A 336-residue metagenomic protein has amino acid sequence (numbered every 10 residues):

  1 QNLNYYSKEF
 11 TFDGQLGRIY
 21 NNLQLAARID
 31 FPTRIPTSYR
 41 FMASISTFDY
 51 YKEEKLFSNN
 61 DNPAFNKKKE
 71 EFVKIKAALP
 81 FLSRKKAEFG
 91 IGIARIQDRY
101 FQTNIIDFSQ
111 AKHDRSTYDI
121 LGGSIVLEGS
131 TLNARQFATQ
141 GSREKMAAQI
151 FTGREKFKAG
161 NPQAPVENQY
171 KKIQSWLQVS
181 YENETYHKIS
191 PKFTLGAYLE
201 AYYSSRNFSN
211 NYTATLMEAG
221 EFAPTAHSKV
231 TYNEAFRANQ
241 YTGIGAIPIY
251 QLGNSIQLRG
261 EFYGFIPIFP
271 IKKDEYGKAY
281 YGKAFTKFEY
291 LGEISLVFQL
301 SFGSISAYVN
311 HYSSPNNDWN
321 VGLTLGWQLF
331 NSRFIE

Functional and structural regions predicted by a protein language model:
Q1-Q136, E218-A226, E234-T242, Y250-L252 (+3 more regions): Gram-negative/organellar outer-membrane beta-barrel architecture
I120-P270, K278, F334: C-terminal outer-membrane beta-barrel translocator/porin domains of Gram-negative envelope proteins and their
P267-I271, P315-D318: Short active-site-adjacent structural elements
G277-A284: C-terminal soluble interaction/assembly domains
L291-L300: Short glycine/proline-rich, acidic loop/turn segments that cap or connect secondary-structure elements
